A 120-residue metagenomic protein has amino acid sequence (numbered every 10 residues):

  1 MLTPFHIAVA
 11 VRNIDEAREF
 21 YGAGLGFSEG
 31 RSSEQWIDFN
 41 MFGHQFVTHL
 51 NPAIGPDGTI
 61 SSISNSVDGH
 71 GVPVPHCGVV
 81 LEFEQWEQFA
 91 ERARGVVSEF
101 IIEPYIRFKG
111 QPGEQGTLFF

Functional and structural regions predicted by a protein language model:
M1-E16, H76-C77, L81: N-terminal beta-strand motif that seeds the catalytic metal site of vicinal oxygen chelate
M1-T3, H70-V74, Q111-G113: Short glycine-enriched loop/turn motifs at secondary-structure junctions
T3, Q35, H44, P73-P75 (+1 more regions): A generic structural signal for short beta-strands and their flanking turns/coil linkers
E16-A17, E84-F89: Short, conserved charged micro-motifs
A17-G22, A93: Conserved active-site tyrosine of GNAT-family acetyltransferases
G26-R31, E99-E103: Short secondary-structure junctions
S28-G71, F83, F120: Conserved short beta-strand elements that form part of the metal-binding/catalytic scaffold of enzyme active sites
A90-F120: Vicinal oxygen chelate
